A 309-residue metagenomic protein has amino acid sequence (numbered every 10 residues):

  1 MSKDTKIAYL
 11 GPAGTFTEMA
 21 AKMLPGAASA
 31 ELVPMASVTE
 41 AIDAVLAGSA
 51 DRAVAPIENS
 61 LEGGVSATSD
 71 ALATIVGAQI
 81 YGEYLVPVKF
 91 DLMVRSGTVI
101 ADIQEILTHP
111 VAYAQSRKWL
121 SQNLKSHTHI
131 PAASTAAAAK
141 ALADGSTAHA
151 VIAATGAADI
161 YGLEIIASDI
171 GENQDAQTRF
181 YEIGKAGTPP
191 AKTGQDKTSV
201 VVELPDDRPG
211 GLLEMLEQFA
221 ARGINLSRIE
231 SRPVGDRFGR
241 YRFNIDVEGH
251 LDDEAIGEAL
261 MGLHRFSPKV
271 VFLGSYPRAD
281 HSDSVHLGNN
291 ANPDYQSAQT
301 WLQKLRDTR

Functional and structural regions predicted by a protein language model:
M1-R309: Domain-level signature for soluble enzymes in the chorismate/prephenate branch of the shikimate pathway
